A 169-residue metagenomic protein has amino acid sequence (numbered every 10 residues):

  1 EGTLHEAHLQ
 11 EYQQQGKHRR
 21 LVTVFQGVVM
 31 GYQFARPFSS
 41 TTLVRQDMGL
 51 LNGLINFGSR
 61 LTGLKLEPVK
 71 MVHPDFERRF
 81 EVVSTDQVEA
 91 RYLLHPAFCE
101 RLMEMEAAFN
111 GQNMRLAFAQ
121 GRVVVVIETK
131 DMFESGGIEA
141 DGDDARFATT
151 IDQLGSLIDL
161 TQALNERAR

Functional and structural regions predicted by a protein language model:
E1-R169: Charged, low-complexity intrinsically disordered regions
